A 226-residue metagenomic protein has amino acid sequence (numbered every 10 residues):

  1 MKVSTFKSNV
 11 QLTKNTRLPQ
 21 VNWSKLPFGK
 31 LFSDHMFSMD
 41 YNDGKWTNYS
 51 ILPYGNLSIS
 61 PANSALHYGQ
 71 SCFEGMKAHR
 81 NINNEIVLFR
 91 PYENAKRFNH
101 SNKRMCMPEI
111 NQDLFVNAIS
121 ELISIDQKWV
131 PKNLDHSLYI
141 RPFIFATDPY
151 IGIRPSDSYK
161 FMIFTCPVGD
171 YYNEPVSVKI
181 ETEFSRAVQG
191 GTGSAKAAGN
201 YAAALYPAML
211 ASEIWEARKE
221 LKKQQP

Functional and structural regions predicted by a protein language model:
M1-A118, L122, I151-P226: Helix-start/capping segments and mature chain N-termini
N111-D113, W129-S137, K219: Flexible, glycine/charged-enriched surface loops at secondary-structure junctions
I125-K128, A146-T147: Intrinsically disordered, low-complexity linker/loop segments enriched in Gly/Pro and charged/polar residues
I140, F145-Y150, P155: Long, hydrophobic, well-ordered secondary-structure blocks that form the structural core and pocket-lining surfaces
